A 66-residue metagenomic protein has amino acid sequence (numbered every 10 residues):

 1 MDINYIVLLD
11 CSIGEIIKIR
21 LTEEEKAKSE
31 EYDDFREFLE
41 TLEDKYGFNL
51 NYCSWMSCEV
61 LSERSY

Functional and structural regions predicted by a protein language model:
D2-S12: A short beta-strand micro-motif
N4-Y5, E30-D34, S65-Y66: Short, well-ordered strand-loop elements centered on a beta-strand within folded domains, enriched for acidic residues
D10, R20-E25, S57, L61: Non-catalytic effector/regulatory segments
G14-K45: Short, flexible N-terminal segments of the mature chain
F35-Y66: Short, mixed-charge low-complexity intrinsically disordered segments
